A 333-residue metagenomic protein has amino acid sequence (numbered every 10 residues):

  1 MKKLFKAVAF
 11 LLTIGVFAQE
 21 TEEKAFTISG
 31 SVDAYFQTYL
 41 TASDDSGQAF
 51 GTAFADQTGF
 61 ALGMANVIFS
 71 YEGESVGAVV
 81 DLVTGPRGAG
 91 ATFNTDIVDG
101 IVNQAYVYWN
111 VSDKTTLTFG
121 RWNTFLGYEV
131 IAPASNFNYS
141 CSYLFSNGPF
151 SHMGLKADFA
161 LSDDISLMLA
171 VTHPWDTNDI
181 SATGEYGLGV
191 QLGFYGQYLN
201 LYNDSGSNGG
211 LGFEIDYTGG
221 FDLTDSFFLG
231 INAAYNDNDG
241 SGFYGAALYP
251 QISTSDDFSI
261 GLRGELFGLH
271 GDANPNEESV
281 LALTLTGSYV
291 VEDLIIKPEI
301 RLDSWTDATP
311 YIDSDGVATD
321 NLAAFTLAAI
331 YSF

Functional and structural regions predicted by a protein language model:
M1-A25: Cleavable N-terminal export/targeting peptides
E20-F36: Short N-terminal segments immediately surrounding and downstream of signal-peptide cleavage
T21-E23, E72-V76, S112-K114, S162-D164 (+4 more regions): Outer-membrane beta-barrel channels and translocator barrels
G30, A34, L62-Y71, A105-W109 (+8 more regions): Residues on the lipid-exposed face of transmembrane beta-strands in outer-membrane beta-barrel proteins
A34, Y71-G73, L82-T84, V111 (+11 more regions): Short beta-strand segments enriched in hydrophobic/aromatic residues within well-folded beta-rich domains
Y35-G59, G88-Q104, S112-G193, L199-N203: Surface-exposed coil loops of outer-membrane beta-barrel proteins
F50-A55, G88-V98, G196-L199, S207-F333: Outer-membrane beta-barrel pore domains
A55-P86: Glycine- and aromatic-enriched membrane insertion/assembly motifs of diderm outer-membrane and organelle channel
